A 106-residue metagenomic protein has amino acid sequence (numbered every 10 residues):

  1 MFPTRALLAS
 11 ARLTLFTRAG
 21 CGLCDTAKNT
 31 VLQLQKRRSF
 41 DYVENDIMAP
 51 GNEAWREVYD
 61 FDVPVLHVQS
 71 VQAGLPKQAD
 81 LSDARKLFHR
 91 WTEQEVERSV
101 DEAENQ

Functional and structural regions predicted by a protein language model:
F2-R38: Local sequence-structure signature of Cys/Sec-based thiol-disulfide redox active-site neighborhoods
G20, N52, R85-H89: Alpha-helix initiation/capping motif
V31, F40-Y42, H89-W91: Non-catalytic interaction surface on structured domains
S39-E53: Thiol-based oxidoreductase modules, predominantly thioredoxin-like and allied folds used for disulfide exchange
W55-V58: Short glycine-biased active-site loop of nucleotidyltransferases that positions the nucleotide triphosphate and helps
D60-Q69: Structural micro-motif
S70-Q106: Non-catalytic, surface beta->alpha helical segment in thiol-disulfide oxidoreductase systems
